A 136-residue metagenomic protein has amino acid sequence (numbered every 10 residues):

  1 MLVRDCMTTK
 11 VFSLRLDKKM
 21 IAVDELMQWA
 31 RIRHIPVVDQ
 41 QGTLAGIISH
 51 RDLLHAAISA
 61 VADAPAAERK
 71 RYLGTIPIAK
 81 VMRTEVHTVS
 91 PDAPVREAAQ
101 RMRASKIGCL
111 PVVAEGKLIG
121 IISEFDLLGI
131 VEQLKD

Functional and structural regions predicted by a protein language model:
M1-K10, S49-V86, P94-R103, S123-D136: Tandem CBS (Bateman) regulatory domains
L14-I32, V37-Q41, T88-K106, V113: The conserved cystathionine-beta-synthase
V38, L44-A45, V113, L118-I119 (+1 more regions): Short hydrophobic beta-strand segments in globular cytosolic domains
Q41, H50-R51, I107, E115 (+1 more regions): Generic N-terminal initiation segments characterized by hydrophobic and/or small/turn-forming residues
I47, C109, I121: Gly/Ser/Thr-rich helix-start
